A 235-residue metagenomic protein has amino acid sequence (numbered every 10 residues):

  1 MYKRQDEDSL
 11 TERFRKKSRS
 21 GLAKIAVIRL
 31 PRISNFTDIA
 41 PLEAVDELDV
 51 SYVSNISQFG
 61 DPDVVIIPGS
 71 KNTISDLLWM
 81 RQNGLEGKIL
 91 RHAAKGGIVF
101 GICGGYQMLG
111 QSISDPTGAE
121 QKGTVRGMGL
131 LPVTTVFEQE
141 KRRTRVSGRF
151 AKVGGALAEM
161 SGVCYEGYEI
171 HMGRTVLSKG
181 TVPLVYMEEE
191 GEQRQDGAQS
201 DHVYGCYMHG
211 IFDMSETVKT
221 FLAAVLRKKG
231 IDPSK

Functional and structural regions predicted by a protein language model:
K3-S51, I56-D63, L130, T134-T135 (+1 more regions): C-terminal lobe/tail of nucleotide-utilizing enzymes
L10-T11, I66-P68, D115-P116: Short low-complexity, flexible loop/linker segments enriched in glycine and/or proline with clustered acidic
K24-A26, P31-G104, M108: Phosphate-binding active sites in nucleotide-utilizing proteins
V65, G97-G101, G123, D201 (+1 more regions): Short glycine- and Lys/Arg-enriched binding-loop motifs that mark or flank ligand-binding interfaces
K71-A156, S161-E166: Cysteine-nucleophile active-site neighborhood
